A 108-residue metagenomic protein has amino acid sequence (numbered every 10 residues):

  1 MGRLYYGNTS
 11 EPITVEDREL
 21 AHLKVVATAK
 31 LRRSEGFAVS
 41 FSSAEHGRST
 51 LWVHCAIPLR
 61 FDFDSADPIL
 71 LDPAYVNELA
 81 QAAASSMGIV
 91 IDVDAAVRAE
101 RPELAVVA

Functional and structural regions predicted by a protein language model:
M1-E16: Short, extreme N-terminal segment that most often corresponds to the first beta-strand
Y6-N8, K24, A44: Preference for short coil/turn "hinge" residues that link or interrupt alpha-helices
R18-A29: Charged, amphipathic alpha-helical segments
E35-P68: Short, structured protein-protein interaction patches enriched in aromatics and acidic/basic residues, typified by
F63-A108: Mixed-charge, glycine-accented linear interaction segment located at domain edges/termini
